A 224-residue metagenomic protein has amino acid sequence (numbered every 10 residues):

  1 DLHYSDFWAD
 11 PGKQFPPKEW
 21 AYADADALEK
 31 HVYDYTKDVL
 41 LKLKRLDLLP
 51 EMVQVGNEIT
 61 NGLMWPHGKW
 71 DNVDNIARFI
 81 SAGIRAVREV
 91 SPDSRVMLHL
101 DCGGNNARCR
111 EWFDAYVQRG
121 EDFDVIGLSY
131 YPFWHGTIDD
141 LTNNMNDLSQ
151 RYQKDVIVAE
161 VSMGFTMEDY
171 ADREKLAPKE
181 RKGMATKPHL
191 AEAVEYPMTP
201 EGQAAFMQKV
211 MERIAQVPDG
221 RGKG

Functional and structural regions predicted by a protein language model:
H3-S5, V55-T60, H99-G104, L128-F133 (+1 more regions): Active-site beta-loop-alpha junctions enriched in small/polar residues
W8-A9, M167: Glycine-rich, charge-decorated loop segments at or immediately adjacent to ligand/cofactor-binding or catalytic sites
D10-F123, G136-M145: Active-site cleft segment of glycoside hydrolase catalytic domains centered on the general acid/base Glu
W20-V32, P188-A205: A short acidic, glycine-rich active-site loop that binds or catalyzes chemistry on phosphate/adenosine moieties
L28-H31, D219-K223: Feature targets compositionally biased, intrinsically disordered low-complexity regions with long contiguous runs
R85, E89-R95, A107-E192, E201-G202 (+1 more regions): Glycoside hydrolase catalytic-domain groove-lining segments
